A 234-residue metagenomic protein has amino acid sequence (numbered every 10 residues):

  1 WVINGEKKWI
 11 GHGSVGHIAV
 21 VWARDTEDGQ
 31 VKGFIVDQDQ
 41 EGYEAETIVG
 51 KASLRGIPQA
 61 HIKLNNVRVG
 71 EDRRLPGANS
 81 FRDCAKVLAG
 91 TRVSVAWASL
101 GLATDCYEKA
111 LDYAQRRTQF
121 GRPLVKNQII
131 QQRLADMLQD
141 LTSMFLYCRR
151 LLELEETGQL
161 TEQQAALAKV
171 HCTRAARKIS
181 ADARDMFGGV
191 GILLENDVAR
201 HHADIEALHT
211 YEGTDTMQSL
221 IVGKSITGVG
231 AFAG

Functional and structural regions predicted by a protein language model:
W1-N4, Q159, E195-A199: Cytochrome P450 C-terminal beta-domain/meander region
I3-G5, F34, L64, A103 (+6 more regions): Buried hydrophobic positions in well-ordered alpha/beta secondary-structure cores of metabolic enzymes
N4-A45: A short core secondary-structure module
I10-I18, E155-Q159, R200-E206: Internal helix-loop-helix
E44-T142, A207-L208, M217, K224 (+1 more regions): Glycine-rich beta->alpha junctions and the first turn(s) of the following alpha-helix
L111, Q115-R122, L138-H171, S180 (+1 more regions): C-terminal helix-coil-helix/basic helical segment that borders enzyme active sites and/or dimer interfaces and provides
I130, T161-A168, A203-H209, G234: Short beta-alpha connecting loops at secondary-structure transitions that line or flank enzyme active sites
F187-G234: Glycine-rich phosphate/cofactor-binding loops in nucleotide/flavin-utilizing enzymes
